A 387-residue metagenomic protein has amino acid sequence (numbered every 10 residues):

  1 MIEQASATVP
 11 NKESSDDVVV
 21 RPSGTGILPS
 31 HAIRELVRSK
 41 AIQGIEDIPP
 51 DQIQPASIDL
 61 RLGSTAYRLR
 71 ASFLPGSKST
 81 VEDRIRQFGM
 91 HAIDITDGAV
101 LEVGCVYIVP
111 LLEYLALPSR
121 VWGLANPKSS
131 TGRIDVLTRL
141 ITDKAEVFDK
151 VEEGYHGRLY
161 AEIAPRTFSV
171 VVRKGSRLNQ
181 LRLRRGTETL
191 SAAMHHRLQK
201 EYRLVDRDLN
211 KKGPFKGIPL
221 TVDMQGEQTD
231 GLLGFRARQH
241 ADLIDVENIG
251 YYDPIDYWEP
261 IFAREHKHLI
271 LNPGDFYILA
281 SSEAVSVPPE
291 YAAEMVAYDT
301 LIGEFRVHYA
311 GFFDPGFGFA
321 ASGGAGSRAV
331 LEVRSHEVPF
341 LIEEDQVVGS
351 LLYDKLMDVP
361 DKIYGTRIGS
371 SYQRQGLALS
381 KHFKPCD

Functional and structural regions predicted by a protein language model:
M1-D387: DUTPase catalytic domain/fold
